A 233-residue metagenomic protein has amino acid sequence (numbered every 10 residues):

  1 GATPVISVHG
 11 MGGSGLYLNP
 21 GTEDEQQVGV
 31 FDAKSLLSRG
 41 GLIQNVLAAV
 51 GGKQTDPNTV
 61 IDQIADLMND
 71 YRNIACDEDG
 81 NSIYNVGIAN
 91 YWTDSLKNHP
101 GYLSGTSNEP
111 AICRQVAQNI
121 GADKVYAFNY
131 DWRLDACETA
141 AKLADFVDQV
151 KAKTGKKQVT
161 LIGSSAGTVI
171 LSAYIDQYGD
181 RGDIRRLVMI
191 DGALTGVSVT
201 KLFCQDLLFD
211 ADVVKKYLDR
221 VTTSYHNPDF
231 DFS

Functional and structural regions predicted by a protein language model:
G1-I162, A166-S224: N-terminal non-catalytic accessory region
H226-S233: Alpha/beta-hydrolase
